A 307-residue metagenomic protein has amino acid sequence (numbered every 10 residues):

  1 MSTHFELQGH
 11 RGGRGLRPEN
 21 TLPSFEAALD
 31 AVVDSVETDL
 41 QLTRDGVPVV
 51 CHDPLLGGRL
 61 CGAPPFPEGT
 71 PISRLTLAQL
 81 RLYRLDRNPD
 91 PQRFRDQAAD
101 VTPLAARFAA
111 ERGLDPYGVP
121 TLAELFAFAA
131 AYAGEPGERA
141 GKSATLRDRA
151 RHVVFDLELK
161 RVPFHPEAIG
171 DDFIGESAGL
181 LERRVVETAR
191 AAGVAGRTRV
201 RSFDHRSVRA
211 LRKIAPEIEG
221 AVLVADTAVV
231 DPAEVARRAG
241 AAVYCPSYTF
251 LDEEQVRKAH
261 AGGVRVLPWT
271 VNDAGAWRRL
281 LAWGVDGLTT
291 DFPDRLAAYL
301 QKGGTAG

Functional and structural regions predicted by a protein language model:
M1-G307: Phosphate-group recognition and catalysis centered on beta-loop-alpha active-site segments
